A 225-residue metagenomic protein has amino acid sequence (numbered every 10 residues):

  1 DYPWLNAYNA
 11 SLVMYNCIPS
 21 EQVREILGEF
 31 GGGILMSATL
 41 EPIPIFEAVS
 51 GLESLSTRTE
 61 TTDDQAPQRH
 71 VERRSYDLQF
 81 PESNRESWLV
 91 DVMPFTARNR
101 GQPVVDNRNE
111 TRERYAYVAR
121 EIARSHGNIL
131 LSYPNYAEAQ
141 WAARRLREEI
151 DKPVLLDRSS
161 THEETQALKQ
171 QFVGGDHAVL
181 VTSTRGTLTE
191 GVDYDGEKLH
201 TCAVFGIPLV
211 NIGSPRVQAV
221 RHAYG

Functional and structural regions predicted by a protein language model:
D1-G225: ASCE RecA-like P-loop NTPase motor cores that couple ATP hydrolysis to mechanical translocation on nucleic acids
